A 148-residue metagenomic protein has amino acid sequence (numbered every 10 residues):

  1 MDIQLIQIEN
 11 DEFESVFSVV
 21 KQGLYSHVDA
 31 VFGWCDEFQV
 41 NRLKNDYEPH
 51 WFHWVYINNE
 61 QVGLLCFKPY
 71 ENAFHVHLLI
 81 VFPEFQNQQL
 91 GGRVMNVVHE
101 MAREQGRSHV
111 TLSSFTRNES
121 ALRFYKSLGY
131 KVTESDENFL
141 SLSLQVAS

Functional and structural regions predicted by a protein language model:
I3-S18: A short beta-loop-alpha structural element at the N-terminal edge of CoA-dependent acyl/N-acetyltransferase catalytic
K21-K44: Conserved GNAT-fold acetyl-CoA-binding loop/helix
L43, Y125, Y130: Conserved active-site tyrosine of GNAT-family acetyltransferases
W54, E60-K68, H75-I80: Conserved beta-strand in the GNAT
K68-H77, Q86, S108, D136-F139: A conserved beta-turn-beta hairpin within the catalytic core of GNAT-like acetyltransferases that forms part
V81, N87-E100, R123, S127: Conserved acetyl-CoA-binding loop-helix of GNAT-fold acetyltransferases
A102-S114: Conserved GNAT acetyl-CoA-binding A-motif
L112-L122, N138-S143, A147: Conserved beta-strand-loop-alpha-helix junction that forms the acyl-donor binding cleft
